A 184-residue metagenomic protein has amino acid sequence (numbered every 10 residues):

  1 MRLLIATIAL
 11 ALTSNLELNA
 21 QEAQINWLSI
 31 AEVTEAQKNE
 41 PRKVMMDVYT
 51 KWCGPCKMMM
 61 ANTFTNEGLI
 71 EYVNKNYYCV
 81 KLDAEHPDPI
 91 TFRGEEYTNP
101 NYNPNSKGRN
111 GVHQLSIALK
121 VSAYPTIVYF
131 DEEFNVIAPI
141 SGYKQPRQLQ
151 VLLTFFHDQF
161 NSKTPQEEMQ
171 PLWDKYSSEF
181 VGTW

Functional and structural regions predicted by a protein language model:
M1-E22: Bacterial Sec-dependent N-terminal signal peptides
Q21-A23, K120, D131, I137-W184: Non-globular targeting/processing and membrane-anchoring segments
I25-K43, V73: A short beta-strand-turn-helix
I25-W27, L69-K107: Thiol-based oxidoreductase modules, predominantly thioredoxin-like and allied folds used for disulfide exchange
E40-G54, C79: Short active-site neighborhood of thiol/selenol oxidoreductases, capturing the structured segment around
K43, T98-N105, H113-V128: Structural micro-motif
T50-P55, T63, A84-P89, F134-N135: Solvent-exposed loop/turn segments at secondary-structure junctions within structured extracellular/periplasmic domains
K57-N74: Typically the conserved alpha-helix immediately C-terminal to a functionally engaged Cys/Sec in thioredoxin-like
